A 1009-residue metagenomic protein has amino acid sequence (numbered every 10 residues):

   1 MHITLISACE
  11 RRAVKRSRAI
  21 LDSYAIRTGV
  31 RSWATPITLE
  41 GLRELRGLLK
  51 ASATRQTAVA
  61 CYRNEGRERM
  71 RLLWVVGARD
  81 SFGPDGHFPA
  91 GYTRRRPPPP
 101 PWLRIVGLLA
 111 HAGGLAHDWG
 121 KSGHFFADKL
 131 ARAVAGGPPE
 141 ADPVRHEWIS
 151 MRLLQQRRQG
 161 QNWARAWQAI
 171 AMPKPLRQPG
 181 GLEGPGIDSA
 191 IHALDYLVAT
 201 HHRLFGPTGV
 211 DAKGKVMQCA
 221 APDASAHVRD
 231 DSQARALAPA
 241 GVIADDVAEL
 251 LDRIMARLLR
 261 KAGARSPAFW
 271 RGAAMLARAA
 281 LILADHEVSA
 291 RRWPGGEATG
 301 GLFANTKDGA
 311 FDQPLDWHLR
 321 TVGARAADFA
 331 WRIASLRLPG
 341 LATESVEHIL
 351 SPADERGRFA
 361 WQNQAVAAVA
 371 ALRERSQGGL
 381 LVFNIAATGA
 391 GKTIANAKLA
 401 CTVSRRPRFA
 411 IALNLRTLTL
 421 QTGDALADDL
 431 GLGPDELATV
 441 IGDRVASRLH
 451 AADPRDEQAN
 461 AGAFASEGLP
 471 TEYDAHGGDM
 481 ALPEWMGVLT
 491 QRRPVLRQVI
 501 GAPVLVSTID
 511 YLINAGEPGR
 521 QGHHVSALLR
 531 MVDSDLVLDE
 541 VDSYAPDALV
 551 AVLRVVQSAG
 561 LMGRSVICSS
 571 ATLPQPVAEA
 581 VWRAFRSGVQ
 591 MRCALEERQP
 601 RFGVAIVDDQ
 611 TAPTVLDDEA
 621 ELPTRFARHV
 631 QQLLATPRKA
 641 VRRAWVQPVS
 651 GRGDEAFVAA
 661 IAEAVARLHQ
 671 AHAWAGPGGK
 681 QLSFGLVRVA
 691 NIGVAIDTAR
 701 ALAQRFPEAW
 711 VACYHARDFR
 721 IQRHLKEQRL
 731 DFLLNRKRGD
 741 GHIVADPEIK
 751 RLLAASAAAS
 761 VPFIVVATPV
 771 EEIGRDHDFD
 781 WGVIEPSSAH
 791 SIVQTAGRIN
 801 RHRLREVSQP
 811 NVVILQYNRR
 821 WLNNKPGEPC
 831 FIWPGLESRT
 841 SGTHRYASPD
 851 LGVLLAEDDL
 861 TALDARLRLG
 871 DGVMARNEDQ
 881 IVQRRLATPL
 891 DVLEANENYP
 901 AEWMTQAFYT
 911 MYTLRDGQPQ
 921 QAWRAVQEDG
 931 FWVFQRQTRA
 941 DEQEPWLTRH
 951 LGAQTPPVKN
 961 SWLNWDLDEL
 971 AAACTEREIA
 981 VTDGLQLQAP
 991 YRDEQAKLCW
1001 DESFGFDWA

Functional and structural regions predicted by a protein language model:
M1-G107, H111, F657-K680, F684 (+5 more regions): The feature captures the C-terminal accessory region of ATP-dependent helicases and related nucleic-acid translocases
M1-G83, G91-R95, A169-P352, D429: N-terminal accessory nucleic-acid engagement/regulatory domains that precede and modulate ATP-driven motor cores
G47-V75, R79-D80, W361-G378, A387-A390 (+6 more regions): Conserved C-terminal RecA-like helicase domain
L108, A127, G340-F383: Conserved pre-motif I regulatory segment
G160, R165, G209-A212, I792-Q794 (+1 more regions): Conserved segment of the helicase C-terminal RecA-like domain
S376-A400, E540, Y544-D547, S570: Walker A/P-loop
D510-I513, H524-M562: SF2 helicase catalytic motif II
A578, S587-I692: Conserved interdomain linker/interface between the two RecA-like ATPase lobes of SF2 helicase motors
